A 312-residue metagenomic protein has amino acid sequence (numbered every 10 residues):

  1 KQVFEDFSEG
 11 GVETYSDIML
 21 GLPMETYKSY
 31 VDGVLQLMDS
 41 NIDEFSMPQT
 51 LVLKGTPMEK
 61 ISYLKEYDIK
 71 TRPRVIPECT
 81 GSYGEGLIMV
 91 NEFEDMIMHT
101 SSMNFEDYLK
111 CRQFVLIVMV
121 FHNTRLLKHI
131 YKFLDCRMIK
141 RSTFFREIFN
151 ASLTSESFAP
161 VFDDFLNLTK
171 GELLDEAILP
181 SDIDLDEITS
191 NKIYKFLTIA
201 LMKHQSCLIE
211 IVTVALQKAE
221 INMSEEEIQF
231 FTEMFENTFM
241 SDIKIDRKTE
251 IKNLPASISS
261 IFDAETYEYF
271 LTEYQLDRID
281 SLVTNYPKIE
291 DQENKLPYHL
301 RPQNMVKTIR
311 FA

Functional and structural regions predicted by a protein language model:
K1-M138, L271, V283, Q292 (+2 more regions): A structural motif corresponding to the C-terminal lobe/cap of the Radical SAM core domain
D95-A312: Radical SAM enzyme core and accessory elements
